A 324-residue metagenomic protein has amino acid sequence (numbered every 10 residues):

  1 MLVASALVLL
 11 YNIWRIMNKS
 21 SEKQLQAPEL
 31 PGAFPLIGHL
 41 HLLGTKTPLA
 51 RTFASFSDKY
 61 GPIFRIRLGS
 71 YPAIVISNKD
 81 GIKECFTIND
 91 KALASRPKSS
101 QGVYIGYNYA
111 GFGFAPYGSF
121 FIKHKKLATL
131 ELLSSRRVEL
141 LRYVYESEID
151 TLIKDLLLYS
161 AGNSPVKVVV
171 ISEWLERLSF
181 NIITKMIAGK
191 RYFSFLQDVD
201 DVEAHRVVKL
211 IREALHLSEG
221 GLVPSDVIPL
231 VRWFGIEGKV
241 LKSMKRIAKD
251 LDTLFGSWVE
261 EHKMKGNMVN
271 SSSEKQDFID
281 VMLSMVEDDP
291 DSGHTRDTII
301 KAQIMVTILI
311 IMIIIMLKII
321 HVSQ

Functional and structural regions predicted by a protein language model:
M1-K23: Terminal membrane/secretory targeting segments in land-plant proteins
M1-L7, R67-I74, R136-S147, L158-K185 (+6 more regions): Cytochrome P450
K23-G44, R51-V144, I171, L175-T184 (+1 more regions): Cytochrome P450 substrate-recognition site 1
H41, L133-R137, V208-E213, L217-S225 (+1 more regions): Conserved cytochrome P450 catalytic core segment spanning the I/J/K helices
K46-S57, H294-T295, L317-I320: Short, polar loop/linker segments at the starts of domains and inter-domain junctions
L127, E131, E148-Y159: Solvent-exposed, amphipathic alpha-helical segments
L152, K185-M186, W258-E261: Short alpha-helical functional segments enriched in proximate histidine and acidic residues
G189: Flexible loop/cap residues within protein kinase catalytic domains
